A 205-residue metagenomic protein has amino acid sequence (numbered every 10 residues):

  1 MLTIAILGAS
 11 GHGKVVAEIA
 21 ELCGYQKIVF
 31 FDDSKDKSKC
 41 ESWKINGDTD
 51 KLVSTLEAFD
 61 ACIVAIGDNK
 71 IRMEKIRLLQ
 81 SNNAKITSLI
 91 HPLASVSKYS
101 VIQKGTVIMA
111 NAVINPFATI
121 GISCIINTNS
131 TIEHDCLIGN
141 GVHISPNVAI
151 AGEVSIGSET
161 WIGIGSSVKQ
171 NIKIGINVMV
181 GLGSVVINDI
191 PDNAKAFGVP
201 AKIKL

Functional and structural regions predicted by a protein language model:
M1-C40, N46-T49, V53-S54: Hydrophobic, well-ordered beta-alpha structural blocks that scaffold small-molecule cofactor pockets
A17-A20, E74-L78, I120-G121, P191-D192: Short amphipathic alpha-helical segments
I28, D60, K104, S158: Conserved acidic residues
S34-W43, Y99, N188-P191: Short loop/helix-cap segments at secondary-structure boundaries that form the rim of catalytic
K37-S95: Phosphate-bearing ligand-interacting subdomains that bind or position ATP/ADP/UDP/GDP/NAD(P) or nucleotide-linked
C62-A65, I108, F197: Redox-cofactor binding/interface segments in oxidoreductases and associated redox assembly factors
I76-I132: Hydrophobic, well-structured mid-protein blocks that either form specific transmembrane helices
T128, L137-N140, S145-L205: Glycine-rich hexapeptide-repeat left-handed beta-helix
